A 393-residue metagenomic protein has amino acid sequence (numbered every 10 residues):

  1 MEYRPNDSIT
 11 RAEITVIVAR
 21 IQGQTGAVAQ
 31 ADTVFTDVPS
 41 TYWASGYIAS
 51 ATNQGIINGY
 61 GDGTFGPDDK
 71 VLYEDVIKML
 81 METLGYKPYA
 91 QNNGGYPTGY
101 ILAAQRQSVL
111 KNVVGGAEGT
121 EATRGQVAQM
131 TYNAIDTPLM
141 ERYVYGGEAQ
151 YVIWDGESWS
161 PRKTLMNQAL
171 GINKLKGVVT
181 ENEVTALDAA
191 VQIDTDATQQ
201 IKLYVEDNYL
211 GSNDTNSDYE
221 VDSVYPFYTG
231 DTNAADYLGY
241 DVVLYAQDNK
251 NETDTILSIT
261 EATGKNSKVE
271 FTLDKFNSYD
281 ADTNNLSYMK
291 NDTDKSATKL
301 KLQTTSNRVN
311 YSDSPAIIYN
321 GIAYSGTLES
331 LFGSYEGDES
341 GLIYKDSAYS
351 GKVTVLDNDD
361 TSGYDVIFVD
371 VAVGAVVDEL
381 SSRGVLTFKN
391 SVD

Functional and structural regions predicted by a protein language model:
M1-S45, Q54-E74, L80-E121, I135-Q199 (+3 more regions): Feature responds to low-complexity, polar/acidic, surface-exposed segments characteristic of secreted/exported proteins
Q126, T131-I135: Extracellular, beta-strand-rich glycan-interacting domains
Q129, L139-D393: Short, flexible, surface-exposed loop segments at domain boundaries
